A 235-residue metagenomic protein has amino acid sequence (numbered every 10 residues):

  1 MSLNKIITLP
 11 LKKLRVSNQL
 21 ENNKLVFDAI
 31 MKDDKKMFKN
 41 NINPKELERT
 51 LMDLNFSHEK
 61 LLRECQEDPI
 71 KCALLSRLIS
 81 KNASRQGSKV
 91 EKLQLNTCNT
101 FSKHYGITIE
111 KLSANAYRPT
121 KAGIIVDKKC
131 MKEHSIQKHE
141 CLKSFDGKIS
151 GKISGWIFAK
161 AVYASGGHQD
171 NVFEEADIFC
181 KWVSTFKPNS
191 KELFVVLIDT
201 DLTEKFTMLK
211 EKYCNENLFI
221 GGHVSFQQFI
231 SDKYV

Functional and structural regions predicted by a protein language model:
M1-K89: Nuclease-adjacent, charged terminal/linker segments that flank catalytic cores
S2-L9, R77-H134: Acidic-basic catalytic patches of nuclease active cores, encompassing PD-(D/E)XK and other metal-cofactor nuclease
K71-R77, K152-K160: Glycine-rich, often proline-containing surface loops adjacent to acidic residues and nearby aromatics that form
R85, K89, L93, E140-L142 (+1 more regions): Short, well-structured alpha-helical interface segments that form or flank functional binding sites
N99-I107, S150-I153, T185-P188: Secondary-structure boundary elements
E140-W156: Active-site beta-strand-loop-beta-strand hairpin of nuclease catalytic cores that positions key catalytic residues
A161-F206: Catalytic cores of nucleic-acid endonucleases
L193-V235: Domain-level recognition of nuclease-like catalytic cores that cleave nucleotide substrates
